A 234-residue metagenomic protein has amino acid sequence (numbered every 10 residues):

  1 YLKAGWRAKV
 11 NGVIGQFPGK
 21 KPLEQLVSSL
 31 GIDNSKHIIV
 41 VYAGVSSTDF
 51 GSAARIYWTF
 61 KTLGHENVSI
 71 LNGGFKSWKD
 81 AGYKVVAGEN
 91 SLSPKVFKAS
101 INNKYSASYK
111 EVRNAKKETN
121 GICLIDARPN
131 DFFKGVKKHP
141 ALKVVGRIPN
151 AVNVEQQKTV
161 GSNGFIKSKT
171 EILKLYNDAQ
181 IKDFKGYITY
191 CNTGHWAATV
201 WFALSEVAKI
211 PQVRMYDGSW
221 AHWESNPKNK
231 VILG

Functional and structural regions predicted by a protein language model:
Y1-S35, A43, T48, A115-D183 (+1 more regions): Positively charged, proline/Ser/Thr-rich regional signature most characteristic of the Rhodanese/CDC25-like
F17-A115, G146, W196-V213, G218-S219: Thiolate-centered catalytic microenvironments shared by cysteine-dependent enzyme domains
V40, L124-D126, T189, M215: Structural beta-sheet core signal
F50, K134-V136, T199-V200, S225: Short glycine-/acidic-enriched loop or helix-start segments at secondary-structure transitions that form or flank
A53-R55, K138-A141, A203-L204, N229-K230: Short, glycine/charged-enriched secondary-structure capping and boundary segments
G82, K137, P227: Short, flexible helix/strand-to-coil boundary loops that buttress conserved ligand/catalytic motifs in alpha/beta
A99-N103, N177, F184-I188: Extended, charge-rich low-complexity interaction segments
K174, F184-G234: C-terminal soluble interaction/assembly domains
